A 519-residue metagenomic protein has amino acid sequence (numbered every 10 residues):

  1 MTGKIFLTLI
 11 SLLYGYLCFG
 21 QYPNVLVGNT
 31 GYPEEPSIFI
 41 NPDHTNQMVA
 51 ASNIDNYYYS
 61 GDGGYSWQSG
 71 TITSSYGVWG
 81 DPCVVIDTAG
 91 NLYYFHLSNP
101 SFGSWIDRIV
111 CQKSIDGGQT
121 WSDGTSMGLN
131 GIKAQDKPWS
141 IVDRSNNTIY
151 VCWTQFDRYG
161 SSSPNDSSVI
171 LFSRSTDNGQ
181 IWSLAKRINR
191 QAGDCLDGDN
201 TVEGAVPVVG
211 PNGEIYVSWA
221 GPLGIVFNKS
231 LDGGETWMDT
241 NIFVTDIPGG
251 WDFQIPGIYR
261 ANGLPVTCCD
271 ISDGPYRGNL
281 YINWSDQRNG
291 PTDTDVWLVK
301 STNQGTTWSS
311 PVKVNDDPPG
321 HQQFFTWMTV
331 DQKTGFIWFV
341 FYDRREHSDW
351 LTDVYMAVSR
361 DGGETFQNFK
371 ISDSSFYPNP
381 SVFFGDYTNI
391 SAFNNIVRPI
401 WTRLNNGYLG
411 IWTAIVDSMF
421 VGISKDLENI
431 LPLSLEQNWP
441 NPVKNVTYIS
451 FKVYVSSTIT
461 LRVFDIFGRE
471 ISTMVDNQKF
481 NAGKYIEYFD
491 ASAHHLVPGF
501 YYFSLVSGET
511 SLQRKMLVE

Functional and structural regions predicted by a protein language model:
T2-S11: Sec-dependent signal peptide recognition, specifically the positively charged N-region followed immediately by
Q21-V421: Extracellular, repeat-based ectodomains that mediate carbohydrate processing or recognition
S424-F464, T473, Y485-H495, V506-T510: Glycine-centered coil/turn sites that cap beta-strands in beta-rich domains
S472-F480: Solvent-exposed serine/threonine-rich low-complexity stretches and specific carbohydrate-binding patches
N481-Y485, V497-F500: A glycine-anchored, Pro-Gly-centered beta-turn/N-cap motif
L512-L517: Edge beta-strands of extracellular beta-sandwich domains
